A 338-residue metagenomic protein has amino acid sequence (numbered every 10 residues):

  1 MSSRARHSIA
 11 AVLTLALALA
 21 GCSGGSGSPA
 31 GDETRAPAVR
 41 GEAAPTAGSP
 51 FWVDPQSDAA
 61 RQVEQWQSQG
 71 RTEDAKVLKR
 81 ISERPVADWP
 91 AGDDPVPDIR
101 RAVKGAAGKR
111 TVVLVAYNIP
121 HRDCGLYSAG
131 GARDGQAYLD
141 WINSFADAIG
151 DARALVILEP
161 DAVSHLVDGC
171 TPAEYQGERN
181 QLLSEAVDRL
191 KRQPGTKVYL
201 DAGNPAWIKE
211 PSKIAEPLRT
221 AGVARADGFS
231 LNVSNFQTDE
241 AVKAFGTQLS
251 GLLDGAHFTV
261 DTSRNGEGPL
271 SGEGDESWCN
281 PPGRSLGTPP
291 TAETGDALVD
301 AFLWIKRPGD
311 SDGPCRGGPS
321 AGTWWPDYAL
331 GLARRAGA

Functional and structural regions predicted by a protein language model:
M1-S28: Secretory targeting and sorting signals
L19-A43: C-terminal region of N-terminal signal peptides and the immediate post-cleavage residues of exported proteins
T46-A148, A152, R307-A336: N-terminal carbohydrate-binding/catalytic regions of secreted carbohydrate-active enzymes
D54-S82, P205-A329: Surface-exposed substrate-engagement region within the catalytic domains of secreted or surface-exposed extracellular
D88-D93, A102, L126-G135, D168-G177 (+3 more regions): Second-shell loop/turn segments in exported
K104-G108, D147-G150, V187-G195, E216-V223 (+1 more regions): Sec-exported extracytoplasmic/periplasmic mature domains
K109-V113, R153-I157, G195-Y199, A226-S230 (+2 more regions): Structural preference for beta-strand elements that scaffold enzyme active sites
G131-D151, P160-T196, G203, I208-S212: Active-site cleft segment of glycoside hydrolase catalytic domains centered on the general acid/base Glu
